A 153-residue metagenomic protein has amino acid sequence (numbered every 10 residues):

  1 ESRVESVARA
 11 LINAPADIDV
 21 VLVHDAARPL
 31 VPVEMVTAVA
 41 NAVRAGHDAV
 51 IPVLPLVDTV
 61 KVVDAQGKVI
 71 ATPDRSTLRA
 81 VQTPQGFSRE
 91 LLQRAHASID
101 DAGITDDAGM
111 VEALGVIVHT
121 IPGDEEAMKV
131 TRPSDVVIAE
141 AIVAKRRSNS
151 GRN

Functional and structural regions predicted by a protein language model:
E1-R3: Short, acidic/glycine-rich phosphate-metal binding loop used to engage nucleotide
E5-V20: Active-site nucleotide-sugar/metal-binding loop of Leloir-type enzymes
A10, H24-D25, P55, S88 (+1 more regions): Residue-level signal for inorganic ion chemistry
P15, N41-R44, A144: Residue-level signal for alpha-helix termini/capping positions
V21-H24, H119-G123: Short beta-strands and strand-loop turn motifs
A26-A27, L56, D124-E126: A generic "binding-loop/recognition-motif" signal
L30-H119, N153: Conserved core of the sugar-phosphate nucleotidyltransferase
D106-A108, E125-E126, P133-N153: SAM-dependent methyltransferases
